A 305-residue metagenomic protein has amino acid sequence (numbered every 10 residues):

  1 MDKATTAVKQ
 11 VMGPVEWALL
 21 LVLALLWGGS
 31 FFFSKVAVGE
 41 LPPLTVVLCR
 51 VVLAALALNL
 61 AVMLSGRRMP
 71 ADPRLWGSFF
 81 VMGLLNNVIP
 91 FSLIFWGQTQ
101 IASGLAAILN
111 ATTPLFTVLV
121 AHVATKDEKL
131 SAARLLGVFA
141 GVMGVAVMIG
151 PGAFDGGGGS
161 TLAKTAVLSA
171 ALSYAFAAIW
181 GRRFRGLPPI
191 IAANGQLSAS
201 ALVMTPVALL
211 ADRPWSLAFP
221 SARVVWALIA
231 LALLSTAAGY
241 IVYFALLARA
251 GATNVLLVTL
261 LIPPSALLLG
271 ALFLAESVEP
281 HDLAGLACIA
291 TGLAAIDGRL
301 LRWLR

Functional and structural regions predicted by a protein language model:
M12-W17, E40-L48, A71-G77, L135 (+3 more regions): Juxtamembrane helix-entry segments on the extracytoplasmic side of multipass membrane proteins
L25-L56, W96, A102-G104, F176-A201: Juxtamembrane helix-loop-helix junctions in multi-pass membrane proteins
L26-F31, N59-N110, V147, A232-A250: Specific transmembrane alpha-helical segments of multi-pass solute transporters/efflux pumps, especially DMT/EamA
G28, F32, N59, G83-V88 (+9 more regions): Hydrophobic/small/kink-forming positions within alpha-helical transmembrane segments of polytopic membrane proteins
F33-V36, E40, A54-D72, V142-G158 (+4 more regions): Membrane-interface helix-cap regions at the ends of transmembrane helices in multi-pass membrane proteins
V47-C49, N87, A106-T112, I179-L202 (+1 more regions): Helix-helix packing/entry segments at the starts of transmembrane helices
L58, F80, V120, L130-G152 (+3 more regions): Hydrophobic transmembrane alpha-helices of multi-pass small-molecule transport proteins
L58, T117-L119, V123, D155-P214 (+2 more regions): Transmembrane alpha-helical segments that form core, pore/gating elements of small-molecule transporters/exporters
